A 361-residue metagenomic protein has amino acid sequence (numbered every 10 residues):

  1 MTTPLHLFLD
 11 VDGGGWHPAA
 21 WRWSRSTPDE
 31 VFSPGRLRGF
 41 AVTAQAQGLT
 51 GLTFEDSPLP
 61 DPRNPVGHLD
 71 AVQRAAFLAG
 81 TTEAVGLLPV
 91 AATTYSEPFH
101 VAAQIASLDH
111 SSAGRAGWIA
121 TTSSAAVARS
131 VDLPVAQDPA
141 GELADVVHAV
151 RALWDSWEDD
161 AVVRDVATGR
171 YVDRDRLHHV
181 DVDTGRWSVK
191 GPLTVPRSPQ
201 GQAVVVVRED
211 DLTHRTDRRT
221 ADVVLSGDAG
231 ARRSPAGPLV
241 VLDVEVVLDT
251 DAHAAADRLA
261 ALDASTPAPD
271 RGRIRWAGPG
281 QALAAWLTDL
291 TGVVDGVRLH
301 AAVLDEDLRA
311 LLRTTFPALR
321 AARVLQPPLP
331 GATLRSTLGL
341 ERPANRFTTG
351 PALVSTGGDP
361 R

Functional and structural regions predicted by a protein language model:
M1-D29, A126-V131, D175-D210, L242-I274 (+1 more regions): N-terminal small/glycine-rich loop or linker at the start of catalytic domains across soluble metabolic enzymes
M1-T82, Q202-A203, A221, P330-A332 (+1 more regions): N-terminal beta1-alpha1-beta2 module of alpha/beta enzyme domains
T2, V42-A46, A75-E83, I105-A113 (+3 more regions): Acidic (Asp/Glu)-rich catalytic clusters
L5-V11, L52-F54, V85-A91, G114-T121 (+4 more regions): Hydrophobic faces of well-ordered beta-strands that scaffold small-molecule active sites in alpha/beta enzyme cores
E30-A44, V101-Q104, V207-R218, P279-L290: Short, acidic/polar
G51-L69, D228, R298-L312: Glycine-rich, proline-tolerant flexible connector loops at the mouths of alpha/beta enzymes
E97-F99, A103-T220, R342-N345: Internal, glycine-rich beta/alpha segment that forms the wall or movable "lid" of small-molecule/cofactor binding
V131-A152, R233-P235, L304-G331: C-terminal helical cap(s) of enzyme catalytic domains, especially alpha/beta-barrels
